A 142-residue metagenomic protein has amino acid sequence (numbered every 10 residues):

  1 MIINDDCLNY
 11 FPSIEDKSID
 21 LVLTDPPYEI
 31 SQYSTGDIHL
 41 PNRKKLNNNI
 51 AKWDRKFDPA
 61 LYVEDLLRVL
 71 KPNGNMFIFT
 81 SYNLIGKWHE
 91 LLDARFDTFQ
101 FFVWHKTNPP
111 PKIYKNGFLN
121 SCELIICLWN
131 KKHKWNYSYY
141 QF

Functional and structural regions predicted by a protein language model:
M1-F142: Core catalytic lobe of class I
